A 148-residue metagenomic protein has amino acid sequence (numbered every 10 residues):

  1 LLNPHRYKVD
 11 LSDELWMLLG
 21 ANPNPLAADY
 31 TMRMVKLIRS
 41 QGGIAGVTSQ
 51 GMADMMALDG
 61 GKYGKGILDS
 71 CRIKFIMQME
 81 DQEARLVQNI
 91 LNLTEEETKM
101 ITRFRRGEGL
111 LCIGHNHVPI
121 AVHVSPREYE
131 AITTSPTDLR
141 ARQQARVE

Functional and structural regions predicted by a protein language model:
L1-M100, P126: Conserved P-loop NTPase motor cores
L1-P4, T102-E148: Conserved P-loop NTPase motor module
